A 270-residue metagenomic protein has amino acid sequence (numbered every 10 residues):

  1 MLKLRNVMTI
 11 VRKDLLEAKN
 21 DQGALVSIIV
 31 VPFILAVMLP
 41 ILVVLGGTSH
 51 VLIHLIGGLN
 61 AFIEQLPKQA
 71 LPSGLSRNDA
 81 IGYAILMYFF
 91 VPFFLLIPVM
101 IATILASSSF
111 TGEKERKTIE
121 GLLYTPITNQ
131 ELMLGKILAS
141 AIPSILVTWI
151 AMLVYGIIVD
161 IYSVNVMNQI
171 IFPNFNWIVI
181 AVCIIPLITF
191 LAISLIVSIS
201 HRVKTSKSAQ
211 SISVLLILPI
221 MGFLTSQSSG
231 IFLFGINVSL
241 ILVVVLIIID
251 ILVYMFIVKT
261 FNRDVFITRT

Functional and structural regions predicted by a protein language model:
M1-P32, R269-T270: Aromatic- and glycine-rich beta-strand/loop motifs that create alpha-glucan
L15, R202, I248-T270: Junction motif at the cytosolic side of a transmembrane helix
A18, A102-G121: Transmembrane helix boundary and interhelical loop/hinge segments in multi-pass membrane proteins
K19-V26, N168-I217: A structural motif at transmembrane helix-loop-helix junctions in multipass membrane proteins
N20-L55, F62-L66, F89-A102, L146 (+2 more regions): Hydrophobic alpha-helical transmembrane segments of multi-pass membrane transport/permease proteins
I56-G57, V154-V182, F234: Membrane-interfacial helix-loop-helix connectors in multipass membrane proteins
I97, A102, N129-G156: Selective transmembrane-helix segments that form parts of the transport pathway or gating/packing helices in multipass
R202-S211, T225-V244: Extracellular/periplasmic helix-loop-helix junctions in multi-pass membrane proteins
